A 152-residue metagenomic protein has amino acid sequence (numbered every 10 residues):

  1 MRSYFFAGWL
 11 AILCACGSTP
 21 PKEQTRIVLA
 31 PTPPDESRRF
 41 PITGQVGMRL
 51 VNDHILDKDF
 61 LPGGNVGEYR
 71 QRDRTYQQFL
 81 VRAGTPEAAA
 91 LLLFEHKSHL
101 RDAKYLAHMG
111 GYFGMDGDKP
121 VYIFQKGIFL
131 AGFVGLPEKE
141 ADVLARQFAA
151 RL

Functional and structural regions predicted by a protein language model:
M1-Y4: Positively charged n-region of N-terminal signal peptides that target proteins for export
L13-A15: C-terminal motif of bacterial Sec signal peptides marking the signal peptidase cleavage site
G17-R26, V66-G84, L93-F94, R101-L152: A short, solvent-exposed beta-edge/loop patch
K22-Q45: Predominantly extracellular/luminal regions of secreted and cell-surface proteins, especially disulfide-bonded
P41-Y76: Secretory pathway targeting signatures of secreted, lumenal, and periplasmic proteins
V46-N52, H99-L106: Short, mixed-charge, low-aromatic patches
